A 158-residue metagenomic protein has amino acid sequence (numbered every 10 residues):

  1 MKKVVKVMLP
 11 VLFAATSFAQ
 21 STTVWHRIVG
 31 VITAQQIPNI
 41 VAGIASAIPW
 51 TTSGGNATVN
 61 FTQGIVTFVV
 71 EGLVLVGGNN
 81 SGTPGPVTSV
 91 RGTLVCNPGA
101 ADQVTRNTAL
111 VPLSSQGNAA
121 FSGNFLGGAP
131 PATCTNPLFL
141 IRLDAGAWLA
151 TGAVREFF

Functional and structural regions predicted by a protein language model:
K2-P10: Sec-dependent signal peptide recognition, specifically the positively charged N-region followed immediately by
F13-Q20: Sec/Tat signal peptide C-region and signal peptidase I cleavage site
Q20-Q63, R155-F158: N-terminal segment immediately downstream of the Sec signal-peptide cleavage site in secreted/extracellular proteins
G64-F68: Structural beta-strand segments of beta-rich domains
G72-T83: Short amphipathic, basic-aromatic surface patches that mediate peripheral association with negatively charged
G72-V74, C96-P98, F125: A mature extracytoplasmic/lumenal domain signature
S81-A100: Extended low-complexity, serine/threonine- and proline-enriched intrinsically disordered segments
A100-F158: Helix-rich interaction surfaces within compact, conserved domain-sized segments that mediate assembly or partner
